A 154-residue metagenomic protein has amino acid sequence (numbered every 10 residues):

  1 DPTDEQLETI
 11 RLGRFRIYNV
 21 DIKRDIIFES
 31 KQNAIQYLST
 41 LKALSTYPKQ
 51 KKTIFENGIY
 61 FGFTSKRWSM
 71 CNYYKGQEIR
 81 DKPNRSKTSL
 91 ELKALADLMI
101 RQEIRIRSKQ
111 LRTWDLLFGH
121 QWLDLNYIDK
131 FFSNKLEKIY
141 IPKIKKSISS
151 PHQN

Functional and structural regions predicted by a protein language model:
D1-Q153: Structured, helix-rich domain cores that form ligand/interaction pockets
